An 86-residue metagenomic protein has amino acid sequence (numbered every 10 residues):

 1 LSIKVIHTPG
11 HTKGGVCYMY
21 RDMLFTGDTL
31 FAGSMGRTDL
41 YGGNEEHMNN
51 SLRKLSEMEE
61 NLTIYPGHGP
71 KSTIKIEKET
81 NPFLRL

Functional and structural regions predicted by a protein language model:
L1-E57, T73, R85: Catalytic core of the metallo-beta-lactamase
F25, I64-Y65: Residue-level marker for buried hydrophobic side chains located in beta-strands that build the well-ordered beta-sheet
N61: Conserved catalytic segment of ABC-fold P-loop ATPases
G67-P70: Short, well-ordered beta-to-alpha junction loops that form the rim of enzyme active sites and present histidine/acidic
I76-L86: Short, electropositive alpha-helical surface patch
